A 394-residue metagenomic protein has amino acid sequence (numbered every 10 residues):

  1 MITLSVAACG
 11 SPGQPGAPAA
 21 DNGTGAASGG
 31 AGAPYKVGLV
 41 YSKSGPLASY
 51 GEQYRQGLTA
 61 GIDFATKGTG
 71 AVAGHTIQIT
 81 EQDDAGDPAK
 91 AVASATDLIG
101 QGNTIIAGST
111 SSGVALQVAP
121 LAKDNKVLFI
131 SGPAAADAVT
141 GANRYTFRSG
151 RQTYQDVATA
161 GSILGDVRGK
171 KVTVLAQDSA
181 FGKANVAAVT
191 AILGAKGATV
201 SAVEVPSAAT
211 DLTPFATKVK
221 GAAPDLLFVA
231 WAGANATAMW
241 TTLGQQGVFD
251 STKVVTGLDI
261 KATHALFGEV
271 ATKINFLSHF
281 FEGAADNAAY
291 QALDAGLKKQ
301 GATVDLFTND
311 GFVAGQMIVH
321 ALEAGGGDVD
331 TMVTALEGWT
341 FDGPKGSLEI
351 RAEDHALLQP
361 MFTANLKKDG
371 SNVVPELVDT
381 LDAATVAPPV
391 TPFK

Functional and structural regions predicted by a protein language model:
M1-A7: Sec-dependent bacterial lipoprotein signal peptides
A8-T24: Bacterial lipoprotein signal-peptidase II cleavage site
T24, Y50-Q56, F64, G68-T140 (+3 more regions): Beta-alpha junction/loop-to-helix N-cap segments that form part of ligand/metal-binding clefts
G25-G61, T69, T80-A89, T110-G113 (+3 more regions): Extracytoplasmic "Venus flytrap"
A93, A136-A138, R144-Q246, E282-A292: Extracellular/periplasmic Venus flytrap/periplasmic-binding protein
L98-T110, I130-G132, K171-A176, A223-G233 (+3 more regions): Periplasmic-binding protein-like
T242-F312, D379-F393: Extracellular/periplasmic periplasmic-binding protein-like sensory domains
Q300-T308, V319-V374: Segments of small-molecule ligand-sensing domains
